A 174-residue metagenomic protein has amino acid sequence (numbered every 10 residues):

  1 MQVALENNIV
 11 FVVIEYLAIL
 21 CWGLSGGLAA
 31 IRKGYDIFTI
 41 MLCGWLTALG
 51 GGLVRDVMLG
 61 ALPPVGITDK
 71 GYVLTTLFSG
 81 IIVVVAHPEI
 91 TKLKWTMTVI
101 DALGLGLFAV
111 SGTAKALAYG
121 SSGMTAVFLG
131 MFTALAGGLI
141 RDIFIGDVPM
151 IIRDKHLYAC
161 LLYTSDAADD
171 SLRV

Functional and structural regions predicted by a protein language model:
M1-L49, R55, L59: N-terminal topogenic module of multi-pass integral membrane proteins
Q2-N8, L59-V65, T113-T125: Helix-coil boundary and interhelical linker segments in multi-pass alpha-helical membrane proteins
N8-L17, V65-L77, G123-T133: Structural signature of hydrophobic alpha-helical transmembrane segments
L24-K33, I81-K94, L139-M150: C-terminal ends of transmembrane helices
T39-C43, D69-V73, K94-G104, L129 (+1 more regions): Cytoplasmic-side transmembrane-helix entry/capping segments in multi-pass membrane proteins
L42-L46, L53-L59, F128, F132 (+1 more regions): Short, structured motif recognition centered on aromatic/hydrophobic residues
F78-K115: Ordered, amphipathic secondary-structure segments that act as subunit-interaction surfaces in large macromolecular
Y163-A168: Conserved small/polar residues in nucleotide/adenosyl-binding loops
